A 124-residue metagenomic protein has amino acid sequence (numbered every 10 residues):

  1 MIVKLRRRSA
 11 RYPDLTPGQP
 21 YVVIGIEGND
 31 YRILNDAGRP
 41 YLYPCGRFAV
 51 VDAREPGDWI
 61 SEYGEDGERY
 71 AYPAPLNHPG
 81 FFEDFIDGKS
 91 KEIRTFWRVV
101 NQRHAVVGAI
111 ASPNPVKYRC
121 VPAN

Functional and structural regions predicted by a protein language model:
I2-R47: Basic/aromatic-rich interaction segments and small domains that mediate binding to polyanionic partners
K4, K89-K91, K117: Context-gated lysine
L5-R7, Q102, Y118: Short, intrinsically disordered low-complexity segments
P40-A109: Intrinsically disordered, low-complexity, charged/polar segments
P115-V116, V121: Long, low-complexity intrinsically disordered regions enriched in Ser/Thr, Asp/Glu, Pro/Gly
